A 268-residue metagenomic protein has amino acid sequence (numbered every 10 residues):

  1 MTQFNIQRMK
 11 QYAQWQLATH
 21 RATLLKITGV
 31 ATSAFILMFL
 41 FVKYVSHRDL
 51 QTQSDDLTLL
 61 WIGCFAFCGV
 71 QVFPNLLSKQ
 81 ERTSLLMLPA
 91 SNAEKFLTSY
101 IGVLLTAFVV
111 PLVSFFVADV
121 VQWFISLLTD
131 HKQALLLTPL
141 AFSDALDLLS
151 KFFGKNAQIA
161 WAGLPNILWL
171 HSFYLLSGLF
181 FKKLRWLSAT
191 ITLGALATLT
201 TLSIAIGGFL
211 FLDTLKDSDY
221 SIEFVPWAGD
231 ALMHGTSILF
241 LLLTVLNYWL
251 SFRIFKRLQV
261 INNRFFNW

Functional and structural regions predicted by a protein language model:
M1-R82, N92-W268: Hydrophobic alpha-helical transmembrane segments of membrane proteins
